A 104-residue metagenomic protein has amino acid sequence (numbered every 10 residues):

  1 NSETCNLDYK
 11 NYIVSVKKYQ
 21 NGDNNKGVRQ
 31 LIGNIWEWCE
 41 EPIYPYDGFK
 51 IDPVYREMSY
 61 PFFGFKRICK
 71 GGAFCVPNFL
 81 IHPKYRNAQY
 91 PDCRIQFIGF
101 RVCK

Functional and structural regions predicted by a protein language model:
N1-P83: Functional-site microenvironments in short loops/helix caps that host divalent-cation chemistry
N24, R86-P91: Active-site rim elements
F63, D92-R94: A generic structural micro-feature
G72, R86-A88, C103: Small/flexible residues
Q96-K104: Short, structured beta-strand segments at or near domain termini in extracellular proteins/domains
